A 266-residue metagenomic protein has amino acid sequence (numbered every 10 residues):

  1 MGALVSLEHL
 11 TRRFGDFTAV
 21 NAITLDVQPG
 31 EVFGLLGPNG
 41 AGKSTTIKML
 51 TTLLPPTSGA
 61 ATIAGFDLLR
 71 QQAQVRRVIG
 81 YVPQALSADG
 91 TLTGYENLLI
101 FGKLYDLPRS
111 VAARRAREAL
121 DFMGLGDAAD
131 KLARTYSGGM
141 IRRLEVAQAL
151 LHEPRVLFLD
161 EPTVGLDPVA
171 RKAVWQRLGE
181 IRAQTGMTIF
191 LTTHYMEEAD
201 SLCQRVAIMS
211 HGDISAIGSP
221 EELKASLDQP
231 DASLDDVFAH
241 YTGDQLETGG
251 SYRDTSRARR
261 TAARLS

Functional and structural regions predicted by a protein language model:
L99, K103, S110-A128: Conserved ABC ATPase "signature" region
L132-Y136: Conserved ABC ATPase signature
E153: Conserved catalytic motifs of ABC-family nucleotide-binding domains
L157-D160: Catalytic Walker B motif of ABC-type/P-loop ATPase nucleotide-binding domains
K172-Q184: Helical segment within the ABC ATPase nucleotide-binding domain
I217-G218: ABC ATPase "signature
